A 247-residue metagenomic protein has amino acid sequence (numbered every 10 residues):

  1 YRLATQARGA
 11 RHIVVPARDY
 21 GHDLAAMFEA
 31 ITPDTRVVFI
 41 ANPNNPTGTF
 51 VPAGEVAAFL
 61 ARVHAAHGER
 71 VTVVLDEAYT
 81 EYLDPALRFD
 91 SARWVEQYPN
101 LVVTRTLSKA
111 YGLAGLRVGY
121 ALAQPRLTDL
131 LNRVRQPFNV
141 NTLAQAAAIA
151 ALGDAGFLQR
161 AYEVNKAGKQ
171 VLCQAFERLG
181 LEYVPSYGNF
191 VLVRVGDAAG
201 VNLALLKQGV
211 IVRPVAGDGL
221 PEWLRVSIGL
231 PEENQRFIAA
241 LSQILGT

Functional and structural regions predicted by a protein language model:
Y1-A10, F138: Substrate-binding/gating loop at the entrance of the active-site cleft, primarily in PLP-dependent aminotransferase-like
Q6, H22-D34, P46-V73, E77-A110 (+1 more regions): Active-site pre-lysine segment of PLP-dependent enzymes
I13-V15, V37-N44, T72-E77, V184-S186: Short beta-strands and strand-loop turn motifs
V14-D19, V215-A216: Short beta->alpha connector loops at strand-helix junctions that form conserved, small/polar/Pro-enriched
A17, K166, Q174-Q208, L224: Conserved PLP-binding catalytic core of the aspartate aminotransferase-like
G54, A58, K207-Q208, V212-R213 (+1 more regions): PLP-dependent enzyme catalytic core of the Aspartate aminotransferase-like
N100-V184: PLP-dependent aminotransferase class I/II
